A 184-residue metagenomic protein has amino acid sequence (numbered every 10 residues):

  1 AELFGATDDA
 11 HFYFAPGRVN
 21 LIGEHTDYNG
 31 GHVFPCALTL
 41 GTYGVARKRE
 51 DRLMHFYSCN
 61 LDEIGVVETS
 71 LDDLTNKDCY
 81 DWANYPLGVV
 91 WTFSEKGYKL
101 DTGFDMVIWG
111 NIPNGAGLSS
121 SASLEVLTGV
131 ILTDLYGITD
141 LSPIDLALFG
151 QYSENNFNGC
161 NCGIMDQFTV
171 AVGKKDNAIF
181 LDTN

Functional and structural regions predicted by a protein language model:
A1-A122, V126-P143, L148-N158, C162-M165 (+1 more regions): ATP-binding N-lobe of GHMP and related small-molecule kinases
